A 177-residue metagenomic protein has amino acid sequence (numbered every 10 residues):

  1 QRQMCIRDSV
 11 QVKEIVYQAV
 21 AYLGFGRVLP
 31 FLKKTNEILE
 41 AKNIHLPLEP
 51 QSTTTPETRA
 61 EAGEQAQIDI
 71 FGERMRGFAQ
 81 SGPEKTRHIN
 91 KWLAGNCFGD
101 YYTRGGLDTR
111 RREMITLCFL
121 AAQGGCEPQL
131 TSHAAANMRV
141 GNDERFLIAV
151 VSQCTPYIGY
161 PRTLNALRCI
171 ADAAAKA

Functional and structural regions predicted by a protein language model:
Q1-I6: Short, small-residue-biased leader/transition segments that mark boundaries at the very start of proteins
R7-I38: Hydrophobic/aromatic-rich structural module bridging two neighboring secondary-structure elements via a short loop
R7-V12, D108, G141-R145: Helix N-cap / loop-to-helix initiation motif
V10, Q123-Q129, P156, Y160: Short loop/beta submotifs within extracellular cysteine-rich repeat domains
I15-V16, R111-A121, L130, V150-C154: Short, structured motif recognition centered on aromatic/hydrophobic residues
V28-T109, T131, R139, T155-P156 (+1 more regions): Acidic, glycine/proline-rich low-complexity segments that act as flexible tails and inter-domain linkers
G105, C118-G124, N137: Short, glycine/charged-rich beta-strand-loop motifs at protein surfaces that mediate ligand recognition and catalysis
S132-A134, V140-C154: Extended hydrophobic/aromatic segments used for targeting, binding, or gating
